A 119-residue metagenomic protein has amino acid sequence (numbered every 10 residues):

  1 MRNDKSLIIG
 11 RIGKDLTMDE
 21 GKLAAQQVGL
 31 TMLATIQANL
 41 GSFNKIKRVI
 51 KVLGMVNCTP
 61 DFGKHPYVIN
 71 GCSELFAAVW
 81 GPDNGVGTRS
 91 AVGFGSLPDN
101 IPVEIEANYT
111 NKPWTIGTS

Functional and structural regions predicted by a protein language model:
M1-S119: Short, polar/acidic, helix-capping and beta-turn segments at strand->helix junctions that line the mouths
